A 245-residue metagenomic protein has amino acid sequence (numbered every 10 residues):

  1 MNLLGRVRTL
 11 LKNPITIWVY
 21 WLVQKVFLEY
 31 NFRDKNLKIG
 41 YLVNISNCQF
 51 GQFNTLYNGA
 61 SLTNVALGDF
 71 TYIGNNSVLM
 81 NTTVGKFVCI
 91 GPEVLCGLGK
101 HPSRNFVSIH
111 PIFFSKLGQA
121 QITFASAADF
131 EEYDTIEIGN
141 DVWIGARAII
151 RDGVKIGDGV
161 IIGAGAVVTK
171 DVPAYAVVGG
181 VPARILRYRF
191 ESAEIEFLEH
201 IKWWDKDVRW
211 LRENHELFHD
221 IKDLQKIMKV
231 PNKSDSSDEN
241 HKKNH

Functional and structural regions predicted by a protein language model:
M1-D141, A148, A183, S192-H245: Domain-scale signature associated with acetyltransferase and cell-envelope carbohydrate enzymes
K100-H101, V172, Y188-R189: Conserved catalytic-core motifs of eukaryotic protein kinase domains, centered on the activation segment
I150-G157, A166-T169: Beta-rich strand-turn-strand
A166, K170, A174-A176, R184: Glycine-centered loop/turn positions within well-structured domains that cap or flank conserved ligand/cofactor-binding
